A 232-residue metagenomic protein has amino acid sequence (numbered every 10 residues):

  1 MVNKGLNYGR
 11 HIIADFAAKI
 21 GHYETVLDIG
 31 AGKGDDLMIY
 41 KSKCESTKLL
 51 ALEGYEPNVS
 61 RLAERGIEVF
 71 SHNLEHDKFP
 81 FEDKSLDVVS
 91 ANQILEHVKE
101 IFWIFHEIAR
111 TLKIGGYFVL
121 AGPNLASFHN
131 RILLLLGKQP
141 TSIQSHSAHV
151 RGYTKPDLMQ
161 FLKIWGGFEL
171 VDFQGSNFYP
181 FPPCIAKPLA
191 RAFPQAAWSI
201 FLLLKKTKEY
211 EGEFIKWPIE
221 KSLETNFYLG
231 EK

Functional and structural regions predicted by a protein language model:
M1-E82, V88-S90, F102-F105, F173-Y179 (+3 more regions): Conserved N-terminal segment of class I S-adenosyl-L-methionine
N92-H97: Short catalytic micro-motifs in class I SAM-dependent methyltransferases
V98-W103, N130: Short N-terminal helix/helix-N-cap motif within the alpha/beta-hydrolase-1
F102-Y117: A short glycine-rich, Lys/Arg-flanked "PGG" loop and its adjoining helix->strand segment in the class I
V119-T141: Conserved class I S-adenosyl-L-methionine
T141-D157: Acceptor-substrate binding/catalytic loop of class I
S147, A186-F193: Short, P/G- and charge-enriched loop/turn segments at secondary-structure junctions
P156-S176: A SAM-dependent methyltransferase catalytic signature shared across enzymes that methylate proteins
